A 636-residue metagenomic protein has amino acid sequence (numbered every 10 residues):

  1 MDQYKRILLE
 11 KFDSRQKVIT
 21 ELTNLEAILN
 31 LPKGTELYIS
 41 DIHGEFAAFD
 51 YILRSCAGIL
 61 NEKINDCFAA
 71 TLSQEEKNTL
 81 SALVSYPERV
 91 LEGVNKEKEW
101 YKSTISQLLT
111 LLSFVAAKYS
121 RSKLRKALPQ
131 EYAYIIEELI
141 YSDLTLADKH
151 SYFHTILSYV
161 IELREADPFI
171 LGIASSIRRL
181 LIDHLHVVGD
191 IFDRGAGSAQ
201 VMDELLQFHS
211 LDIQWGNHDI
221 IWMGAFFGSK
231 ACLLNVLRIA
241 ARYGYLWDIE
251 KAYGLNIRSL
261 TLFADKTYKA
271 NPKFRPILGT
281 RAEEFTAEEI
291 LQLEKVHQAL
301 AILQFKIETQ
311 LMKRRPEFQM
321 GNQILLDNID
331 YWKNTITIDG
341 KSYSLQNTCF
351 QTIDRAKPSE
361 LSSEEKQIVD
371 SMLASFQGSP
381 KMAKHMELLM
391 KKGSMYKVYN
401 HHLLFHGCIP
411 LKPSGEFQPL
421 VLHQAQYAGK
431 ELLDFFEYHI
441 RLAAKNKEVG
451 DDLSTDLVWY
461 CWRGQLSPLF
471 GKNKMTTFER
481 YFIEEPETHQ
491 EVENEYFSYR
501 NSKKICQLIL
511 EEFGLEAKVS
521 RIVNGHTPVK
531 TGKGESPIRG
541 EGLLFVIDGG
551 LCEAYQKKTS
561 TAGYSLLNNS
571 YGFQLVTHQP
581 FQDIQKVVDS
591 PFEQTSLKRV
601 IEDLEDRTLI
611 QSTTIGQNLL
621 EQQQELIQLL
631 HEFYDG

Functional and structural regions predicted by a protein language model:
M1-G636: Feature recognizes metal-dependent phosphohydrolase scaffolds
